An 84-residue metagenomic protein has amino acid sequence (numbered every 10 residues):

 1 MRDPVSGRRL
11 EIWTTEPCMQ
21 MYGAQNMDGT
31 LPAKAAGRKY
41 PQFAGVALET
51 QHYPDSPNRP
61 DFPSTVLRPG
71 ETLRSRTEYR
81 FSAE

Functional and structural regions predicted by a protein language model:
M1-E84: Active-site pocket scaffolds in enzymes
